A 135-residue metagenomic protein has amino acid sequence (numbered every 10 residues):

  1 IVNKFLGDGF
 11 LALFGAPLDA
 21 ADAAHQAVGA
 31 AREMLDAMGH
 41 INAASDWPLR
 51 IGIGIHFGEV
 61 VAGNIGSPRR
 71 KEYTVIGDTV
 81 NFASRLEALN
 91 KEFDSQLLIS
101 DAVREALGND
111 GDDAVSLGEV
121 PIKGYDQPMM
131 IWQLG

Functional and structural regions predicted by a protein language model:
I1-G29, Y73, K91: Catalytic NTP-binding/metal-coordinating core of nucleotidyl cyclase/transferase enzymes
L6, A23, A30, F57 (+3 more regions): Helical mechanochemical/support elements of P-loop NTPase systems and associated helical scaffolds
L6-G7, S45-G54, Q96-D101: Acidic/histidine metal-binding catalytic segments
F10, I51-F57, I131: A structural signal for short, well-ordered beta-strand segments
F14-L18, E59-S67: Active-site loop/short helix in cyclic nucleotide turnover domains
A16-I53, D78-L89, D112-D113: Alpha-helical scaffold within the catalytic cores of cyclic-nucleotide enzymes
V60-A62, A83, L89-G135: Cytosolic regulatory/linker segments at or just downstream of nucleotide-handling modules in signal-transduction
